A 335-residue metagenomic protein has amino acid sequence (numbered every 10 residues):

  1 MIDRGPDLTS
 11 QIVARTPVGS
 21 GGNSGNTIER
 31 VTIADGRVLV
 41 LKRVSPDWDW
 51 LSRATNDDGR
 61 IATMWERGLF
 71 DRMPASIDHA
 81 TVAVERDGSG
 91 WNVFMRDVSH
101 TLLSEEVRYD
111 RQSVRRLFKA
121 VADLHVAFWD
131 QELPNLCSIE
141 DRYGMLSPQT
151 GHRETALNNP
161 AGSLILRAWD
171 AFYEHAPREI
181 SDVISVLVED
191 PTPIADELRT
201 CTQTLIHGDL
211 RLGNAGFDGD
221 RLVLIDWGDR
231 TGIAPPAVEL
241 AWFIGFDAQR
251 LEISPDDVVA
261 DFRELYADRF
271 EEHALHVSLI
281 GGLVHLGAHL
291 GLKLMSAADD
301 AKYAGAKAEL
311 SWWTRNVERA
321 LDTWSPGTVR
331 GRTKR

Functional and structural regions predicted by a protein language model:
M1-S89, A195-L198, D218-L222, P326-R335: Conserved NTP-binding catalytic cores of kinases and kinase-like/nucleotidyltransferase enzymes across multiple kinase
T63, P236-R269, G281-E309: Active-site activation/catalytic loop segments of kinase-like enzymes and analogous catalytic loops in related
A83-R116: Conserved structural core of kinase catalytic domains
L103-Y143: Conserved kinase catalytic-core helix
L136-I194: Active-site catalytic-loop/activation-segment of kinase and kinase-like phosphoryl-transfer enzymes
T204-I206: Conserved catalytic-core element of eukaryotic-like protein kinases
D209: Conserved catalytic-loop position in the HRD/HxD motif
G213-W242: Catalytic activation segment of kinase domains across protein kinase-like and atypical kinase folds
